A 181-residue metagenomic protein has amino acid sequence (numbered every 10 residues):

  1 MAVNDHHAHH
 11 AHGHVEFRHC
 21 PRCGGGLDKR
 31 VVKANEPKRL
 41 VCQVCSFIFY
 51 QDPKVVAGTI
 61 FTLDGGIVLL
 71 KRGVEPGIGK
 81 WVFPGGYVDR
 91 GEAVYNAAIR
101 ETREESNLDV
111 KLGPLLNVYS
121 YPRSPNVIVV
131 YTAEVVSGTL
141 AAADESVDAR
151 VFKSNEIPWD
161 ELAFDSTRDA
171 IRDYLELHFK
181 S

Functional and structural regions predicted by a protein language model:
A2-H12, C20-K33: Short, intrinsically disordered, charge-biased short linear motifs at domain edges
H7-H10, T62-E104: Conserved Nudix-box catalytic region and its N-terminal flanking loop in Nudix hydrolases and closely related
F17, R39: Residues immediately within or flanking Cys/His clusters that coordinate Zn2+ in small zinc-binding modules
G25, Q43-V68, Y87: Conserved N-terminal beta-strand and adjoining loop/helix that marks the start of the Nudix/MutT-like hydrolase domain
R30-A34, D52-V55: Short Cys/His-rich "knuckle" micro-motifs
V41, V68-L69, V82, K111 (+1 more regions): Conserved beta-strand segments that form the floor/walls of ligand-binding pockets within enzyme and binding domains
F61-T62, L69, A133, V151: Conserved hydrophobic "DFG−1" position in protein kinase catalytic cores
V88-K111, L115-D173, L177-S181: Unchanged
